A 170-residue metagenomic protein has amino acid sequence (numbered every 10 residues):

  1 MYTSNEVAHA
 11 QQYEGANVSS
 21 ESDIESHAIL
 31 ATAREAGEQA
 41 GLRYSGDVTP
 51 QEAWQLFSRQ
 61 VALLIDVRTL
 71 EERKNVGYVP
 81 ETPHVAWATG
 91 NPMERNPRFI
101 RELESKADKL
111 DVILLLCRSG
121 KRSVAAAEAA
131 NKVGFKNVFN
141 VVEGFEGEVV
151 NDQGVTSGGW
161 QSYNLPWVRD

Functional and structural regions predicted by a protein language model:
Y2-A62, L70-V112, S123-D170: Rhodanese-like catalytic fold shared by cysteine-dependent sulfurtransferases and DSP/PTP-type phosphatases
D66, G120: Conserved G/P- and acidic residue-centered "switch" motifs that form tight phosphate/ATP-binding loops in soluble
L115-L116: Short, surface-exposed ligand- or partner-binding patches at beta-edge/loop junctions that are enriched in aromatics
